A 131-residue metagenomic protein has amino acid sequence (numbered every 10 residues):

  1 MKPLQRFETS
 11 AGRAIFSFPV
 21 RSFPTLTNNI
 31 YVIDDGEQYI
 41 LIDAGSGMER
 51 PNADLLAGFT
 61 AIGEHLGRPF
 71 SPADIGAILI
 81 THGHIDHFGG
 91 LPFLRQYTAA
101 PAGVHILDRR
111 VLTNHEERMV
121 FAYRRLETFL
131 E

Functional and structural regions predicted by a protein language model:
M1-A11, R118-A122: Accessory terminal helices/loops
M1-R6, E37-Y39, I80, T113: Charged, low-complexity, helix/coiled-coil-prone segments
R6-L66: Conserved beta-strand hairpin/beta-sheet module of binuclear metal-dependent hydrolase folds, prominently
R50-A53, T60-E131: Active-site HxH/HxHxD metal-binding segment of metal-dependent hydrolases
